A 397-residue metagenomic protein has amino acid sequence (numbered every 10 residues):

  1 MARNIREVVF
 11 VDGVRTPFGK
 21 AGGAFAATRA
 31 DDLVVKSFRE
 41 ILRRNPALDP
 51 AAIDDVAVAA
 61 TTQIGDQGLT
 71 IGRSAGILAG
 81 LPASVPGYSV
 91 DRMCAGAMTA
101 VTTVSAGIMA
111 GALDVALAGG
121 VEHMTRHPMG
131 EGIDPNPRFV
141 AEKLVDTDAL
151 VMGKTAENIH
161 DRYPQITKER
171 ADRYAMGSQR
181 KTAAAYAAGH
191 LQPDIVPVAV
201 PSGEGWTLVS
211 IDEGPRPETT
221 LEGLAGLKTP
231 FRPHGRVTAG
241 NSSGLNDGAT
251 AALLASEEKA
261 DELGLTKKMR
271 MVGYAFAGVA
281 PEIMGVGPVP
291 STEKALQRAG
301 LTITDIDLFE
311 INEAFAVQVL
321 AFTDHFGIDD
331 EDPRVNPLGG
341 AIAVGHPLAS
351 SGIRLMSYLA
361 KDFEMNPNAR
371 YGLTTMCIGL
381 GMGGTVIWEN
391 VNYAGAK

Functional and structural regions predicted by a protein language model:
A2-T28, R162, L221-V286, P290 (+4 more regions): Condensing-enzyme catalytic core mediating Claisen C-C bond formation in acyl metabolism
V8, K20, A106-Y163, P217 (+1 more regions): Glycine-rich loop/linker segments at domain edges
V14-T16, A27-K36, A47, R170-E262 (+2 more regions): N-terminal extracellular/periplasmic Venus flytrap/periplasmic-binding protein-like
A26-V115, V121-F139, I195-S210, E282 (+1 more regions): Conserved beta-ketoacyl condensing-enzyme motif
T28, A60-D114, T147-K154, E218-G244 (+2 more regions): Conserved catalytic cysteine-centered active-site region of acyl-thioester-dependent Claisen-condensing enzymes
A30-N45, I71-A75, A100, M152-I159 (+5 more regions): Short, well-ordered amphipathic alpha-helical segments that serve as non-catalytic structural scaffolds within diverse
V58, E157, S202, V272-A343: Active-site pocket-lining segment
V90-V121, P164-H190, A251-E258, P347-N368 (+1 more regions): Active-site-proximal alpha-helical scaffold in enzymes
